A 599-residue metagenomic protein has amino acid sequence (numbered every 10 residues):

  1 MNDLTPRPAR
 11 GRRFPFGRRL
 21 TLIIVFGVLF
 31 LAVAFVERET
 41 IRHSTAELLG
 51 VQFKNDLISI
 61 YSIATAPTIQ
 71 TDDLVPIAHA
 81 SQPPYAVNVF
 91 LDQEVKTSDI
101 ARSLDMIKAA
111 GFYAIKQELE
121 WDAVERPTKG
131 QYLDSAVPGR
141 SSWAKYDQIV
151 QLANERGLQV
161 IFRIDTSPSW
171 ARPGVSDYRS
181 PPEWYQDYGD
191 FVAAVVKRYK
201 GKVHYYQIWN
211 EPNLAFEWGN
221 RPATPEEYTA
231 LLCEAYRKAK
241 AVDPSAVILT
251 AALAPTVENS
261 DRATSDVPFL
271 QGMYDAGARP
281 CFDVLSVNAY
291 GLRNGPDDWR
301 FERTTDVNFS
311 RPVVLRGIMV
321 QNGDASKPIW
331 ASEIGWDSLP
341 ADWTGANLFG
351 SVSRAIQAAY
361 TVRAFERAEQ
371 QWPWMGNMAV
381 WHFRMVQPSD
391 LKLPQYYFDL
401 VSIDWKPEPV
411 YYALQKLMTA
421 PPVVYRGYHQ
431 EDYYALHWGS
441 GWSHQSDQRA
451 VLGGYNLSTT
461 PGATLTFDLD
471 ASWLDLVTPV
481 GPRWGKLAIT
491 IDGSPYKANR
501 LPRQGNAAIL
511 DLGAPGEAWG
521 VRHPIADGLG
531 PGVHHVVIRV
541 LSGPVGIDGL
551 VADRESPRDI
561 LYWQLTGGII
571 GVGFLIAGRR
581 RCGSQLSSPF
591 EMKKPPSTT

Functional and structural regions predicted by a protein language model:
R7-V28, R579-C582: N-terminal Sec-pathway targeting helices
G11, F35-K116, K129-Q131, S135-A136 (+2 more regions): N-terminal carbohydrate-binding accessory modules
F30, A34, R42-I58, S62-A78 (+10 more regions): Aromatic-rich peripheral "rim/lid" segments of glycoside hydrolase catalytic domains that contact and position glycan
E37-H43, L417-M592: Glycan-recognition surfaces in beta-rich domains, encompassing non-catalytic CBMs and lectin-like receptor-binding
P83-V89, I115-Q117, V160-I164, Y206-I208 (+4 more regions): Hydrophobic faces of well-ordered beta-strands that scaffold small-molecule active sites in alpha/beta enzyme cores
E94-A109, Y185-K197, A263-D275, A358-R367: Short, acidic/polar
A110-R262, L292, W336-L339: Substrate-binding cleft and catalytic face of glycoside hydrolase catalytic domains, especially the flexible beta-alpha
Y185, G189, A223-A355, D399-L400: Noncatalytic carbohydrate-binding groove/subsite architecture in carbohydrate-active enzymes
